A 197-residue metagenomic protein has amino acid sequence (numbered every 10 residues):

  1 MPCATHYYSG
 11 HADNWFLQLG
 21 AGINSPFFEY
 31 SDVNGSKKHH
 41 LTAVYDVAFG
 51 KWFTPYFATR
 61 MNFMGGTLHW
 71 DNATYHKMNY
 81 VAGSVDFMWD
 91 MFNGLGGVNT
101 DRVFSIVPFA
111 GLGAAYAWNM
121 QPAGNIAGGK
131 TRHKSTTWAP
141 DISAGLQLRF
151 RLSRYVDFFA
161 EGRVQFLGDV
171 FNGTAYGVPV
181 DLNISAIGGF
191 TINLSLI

Functional and structural regions predicted by a protein language model:
M1-G50, N119: Short glycine/proline- and aromatic-enriched beta-strand/turn motifs that initiate or cap beta-hairpins
C3-N14, Y56, F92-I106, L152-Y155 (+1 more regions): Short loop/turn motifs that connect adjacent beta-strands in outer-membrane beta-barrel proteins
D13, K37-A43, K77-G83, R102-F104 (+2 more regions): Residues that define the transmembrane beta-barrel architecture of outer-membrane proteins
L19-I23, V47-K51, V85-M91, A110-A114 (+3 more regions): Residues on the lipid-exposed face of transmembrane beta-strands in outer-membrane beta-barrel proteins
E29-K37, F63-Y80, W118-P140, N172-V178: Flexible, solvent-exposed loop segments that connect beta-strands
P55-I126: Gram-negative (and chloroplast) outer-membrane scaffold detector with strong preference for beta-barrel transmembrane
T59-R60, A73-T74, M78-Y80, R151-I197: Predominantly the C-terminal beta-signal and adjacent terminal strand-loop region of outer-membrane beta-barrel
T100-R102, V107-D157, G162-R163: Extended, charged alpha-helical interaction scaffolds
